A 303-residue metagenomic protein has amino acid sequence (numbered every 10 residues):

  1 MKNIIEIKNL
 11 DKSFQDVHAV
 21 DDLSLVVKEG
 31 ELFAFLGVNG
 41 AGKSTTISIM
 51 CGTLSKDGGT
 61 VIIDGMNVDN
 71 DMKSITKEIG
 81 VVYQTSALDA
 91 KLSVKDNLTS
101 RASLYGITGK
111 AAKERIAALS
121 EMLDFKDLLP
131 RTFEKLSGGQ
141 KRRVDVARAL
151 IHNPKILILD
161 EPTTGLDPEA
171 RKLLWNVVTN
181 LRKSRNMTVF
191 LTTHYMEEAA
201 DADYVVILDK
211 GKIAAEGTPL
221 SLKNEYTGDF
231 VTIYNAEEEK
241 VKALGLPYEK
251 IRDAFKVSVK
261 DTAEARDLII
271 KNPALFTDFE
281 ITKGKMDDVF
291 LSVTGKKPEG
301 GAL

Functional and structural regions predicted by a protein language model:
T99, S103, K110-L128: Conserved ABC ATPase "signature" region
T132-L136: Conserved ABC ATPase signature
N153: Conserved catalytic motifs of ABC-family nucleotide-binding domains
L157-D160: Catalytic Walker B motif of ABC-type/P-loop ATPase nucleotide-binding domains
E216-G217: ABC ATPase "signature
T227-K297, L303: Short, charged/small-residue-rich alpha-helical element at the C-terminal edge of ABC transporter nucleotide-binding
